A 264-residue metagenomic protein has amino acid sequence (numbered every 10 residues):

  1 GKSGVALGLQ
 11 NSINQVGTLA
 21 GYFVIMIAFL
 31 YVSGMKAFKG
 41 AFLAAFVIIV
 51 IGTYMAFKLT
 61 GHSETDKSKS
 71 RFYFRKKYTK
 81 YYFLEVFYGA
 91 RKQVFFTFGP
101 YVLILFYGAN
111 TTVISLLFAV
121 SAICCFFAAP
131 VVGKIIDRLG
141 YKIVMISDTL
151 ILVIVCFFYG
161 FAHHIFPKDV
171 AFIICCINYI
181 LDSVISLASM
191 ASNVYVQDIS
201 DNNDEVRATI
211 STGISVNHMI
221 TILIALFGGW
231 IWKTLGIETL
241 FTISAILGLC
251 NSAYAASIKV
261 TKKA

Functional and structural regions predicted by a protein language model:
G1-N14: Cytoplasmic helix-loop-helix junction between adjacent transmembrane helices in 12-TM secondary transporters
A20-A41, Y101, L105-F106, I222-T239: Transmembrane alpha-helix termini and helix-breaking/packing motifs in multi-pass membrane transporters
F29, A128-Y141, W232-K233: Helix-to-loop junctions at the C-terminal end of transmembrane segments in multipass secondary transporters
F46-T65, Y254-K259: C-terminal membrane-cytosol helix-exit motif in multi-pass small-molecule transporters
T97-I114, V196-D198: Short amphipathic helix-loop junctions that connect adjacent transmembrane helices in Major Facilitator Superfamily/SLC
R138-I151: Cytoplasmic membrane-interface "Motif A"-like loop-to-helix N-cap segments of 12-TM Major Facilitator Superfamily
I151-K168: C-terminal ends and interior cores of transmembrane alpha-helices in multi-pass membrane transporters/permeases
V170-L187: Hydrophobic core of transmembrane alpha-helices in multi-pass small-molecule transporters, especially MFS/SLC-type
